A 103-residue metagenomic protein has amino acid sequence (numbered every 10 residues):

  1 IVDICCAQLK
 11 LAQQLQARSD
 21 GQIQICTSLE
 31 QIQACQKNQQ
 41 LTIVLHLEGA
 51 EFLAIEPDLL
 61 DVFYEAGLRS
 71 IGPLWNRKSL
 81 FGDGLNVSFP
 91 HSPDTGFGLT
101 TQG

Functional and structural regions predicted by a protein language model:
I1-D94: N-terminal hydrophobic targeting/anchoring segments and the immediately downstream early-domain regions of hydrolases
S92-G103: Loop-centered beta-sheet repeat module
